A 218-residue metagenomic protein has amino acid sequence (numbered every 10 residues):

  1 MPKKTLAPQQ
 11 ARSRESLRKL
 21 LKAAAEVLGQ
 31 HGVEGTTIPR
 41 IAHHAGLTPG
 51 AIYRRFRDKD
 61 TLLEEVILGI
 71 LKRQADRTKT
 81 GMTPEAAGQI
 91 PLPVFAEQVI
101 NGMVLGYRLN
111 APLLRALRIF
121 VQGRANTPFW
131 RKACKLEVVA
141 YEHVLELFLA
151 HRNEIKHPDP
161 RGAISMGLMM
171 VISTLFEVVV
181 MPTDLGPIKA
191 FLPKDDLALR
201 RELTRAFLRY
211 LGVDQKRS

Functional and structural regions predicted by a protein language model:
M1-E15, E85, T183-A190, D214-S218: N-terminal intrinsically disordered/low-complexity leader segments
K19, V27-T61, E65: Helix-turn-helix
L20-L28, Q74, M103, F207: Short hydrophobic clusters on alpha-helical segments that form packing/core surfaces in small helical domains
I38, L68-A75: Short, basic, alpha-helical segments at the C-terminal edge of helix-turn-helix-like DNA-binding modules
T61, E65, D76-L109, I164-L168 (+2 more regions): Hydrophobic alpha-helical connector segments
L63-I70, A133: Alpha-helical DNA-contacting segments of helix-turn-helix folds
P93-F95, L109-E142, L192-P193: Short secondary-structure transition hinges
L114-R115, I119, A150-T204, D214-S218: Hydrophobic/aromatic-rich alpha-helical bundle segments in the mid-to-C-terminal region
